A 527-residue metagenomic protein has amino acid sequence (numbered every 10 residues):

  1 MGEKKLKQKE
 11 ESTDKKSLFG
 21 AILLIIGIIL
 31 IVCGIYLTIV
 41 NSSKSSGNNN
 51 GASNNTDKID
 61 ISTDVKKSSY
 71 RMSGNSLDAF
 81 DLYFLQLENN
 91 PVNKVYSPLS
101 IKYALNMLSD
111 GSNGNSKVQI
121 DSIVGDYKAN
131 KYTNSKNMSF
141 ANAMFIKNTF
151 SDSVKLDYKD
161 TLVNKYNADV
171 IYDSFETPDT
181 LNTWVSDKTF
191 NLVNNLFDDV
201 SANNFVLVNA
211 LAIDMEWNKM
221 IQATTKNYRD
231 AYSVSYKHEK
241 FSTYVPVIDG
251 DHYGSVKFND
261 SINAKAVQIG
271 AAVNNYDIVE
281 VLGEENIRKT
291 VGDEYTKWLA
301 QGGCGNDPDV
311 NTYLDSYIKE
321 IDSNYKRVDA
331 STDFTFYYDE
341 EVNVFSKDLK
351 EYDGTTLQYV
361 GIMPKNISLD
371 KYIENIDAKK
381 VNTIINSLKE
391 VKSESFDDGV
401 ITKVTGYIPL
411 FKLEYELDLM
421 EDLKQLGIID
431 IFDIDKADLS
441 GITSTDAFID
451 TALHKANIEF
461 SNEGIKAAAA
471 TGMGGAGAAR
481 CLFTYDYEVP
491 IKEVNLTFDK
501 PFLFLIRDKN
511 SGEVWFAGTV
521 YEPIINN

Functional and structural regions predicted by a protein language model:
G2-K4, S17-F175, T183: Detector for small/aliphatic-rich hydrophobic stretches
K9-F19: Short, Lys/Arg-rich cytosolic juxtamembrane segment immediately N-terminal
G51, P91-V92, I101, L108 (+2 more regions): Non-catalytic, conformational "gating/processing" segments within enzyme and secreted inhibitor domains
N495-K500: Short loop/turn motifs at secondary-structure junctions and domain boundaries
L503-I506: Generic short beta-strand
S511-E513: Residue-level signal for well-ordered, solvent-exposed loop/turn and beta-edge residues enriched in charged/polar side
W515-A517: Channel- or pocket-lining gating/hinge segments that regulate access to a cavity or pore
V520-N526: A short acidic/small-residue loop/turn micro-motif
